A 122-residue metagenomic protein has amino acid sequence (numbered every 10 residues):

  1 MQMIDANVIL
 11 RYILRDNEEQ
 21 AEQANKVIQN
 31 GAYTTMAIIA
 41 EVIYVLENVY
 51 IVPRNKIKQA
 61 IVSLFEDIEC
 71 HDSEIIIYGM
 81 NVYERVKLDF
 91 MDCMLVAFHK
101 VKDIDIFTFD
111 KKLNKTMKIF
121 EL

Functional and structural regions predicted by a protein language model:
M1, V96-L122: Acidic, PIN/NYN-like endoribonuclease modules and their adjacent C-terminal/linker elements
M1-T34, V49-Q59: Short, well-structured N-terminal submotif of metal-dependent ribonuclease cores
I4, A40, F109: Active-site flanking residues adjacent to catalytic metal/cofactor-binding acidic residues
V8-I9, I38, I75, M94-L95 (+1 more regions): Alpha-helix capping/helix-boundary segments
Q29-A32, D67, K100-D105: Short active-site oxyanion
T35, M91, F109: Replace "coordinates the UDP/GDP/TDP-sugar" with "coordinates nucleotide-activated sugar donors
M36-Y44: Short, conserved active-site loops that position catalytic residues or coordinate cofactors/metal ions across diverse
A40, Q59-R85: Acidic catalytic patch
